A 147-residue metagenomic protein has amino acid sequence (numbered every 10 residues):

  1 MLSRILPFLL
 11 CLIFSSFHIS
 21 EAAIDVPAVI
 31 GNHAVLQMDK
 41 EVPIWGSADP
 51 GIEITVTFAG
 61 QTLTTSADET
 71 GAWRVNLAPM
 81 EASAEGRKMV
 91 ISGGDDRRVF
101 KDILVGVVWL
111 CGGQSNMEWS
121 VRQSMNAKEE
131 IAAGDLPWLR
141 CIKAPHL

Functional and structural regions predicted by a protein language model:
M1-P7: Bacterial N-terminal signal peptides that target proteins for export
P7-S16: Bacterial N-terminal signal peptides
E21-L147: Cell-envelope and extracellular/periplasmic
